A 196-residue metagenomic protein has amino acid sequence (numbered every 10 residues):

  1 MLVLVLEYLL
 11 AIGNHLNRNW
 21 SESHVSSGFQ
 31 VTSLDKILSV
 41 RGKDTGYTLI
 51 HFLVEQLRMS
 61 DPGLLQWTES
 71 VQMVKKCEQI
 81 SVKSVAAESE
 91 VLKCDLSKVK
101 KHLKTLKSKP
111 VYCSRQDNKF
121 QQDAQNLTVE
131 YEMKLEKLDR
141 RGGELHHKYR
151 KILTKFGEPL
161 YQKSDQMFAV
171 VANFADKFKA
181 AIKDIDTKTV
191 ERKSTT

Functional and structural regions predicted by a protein language model:
M1-T196: Extended alpha-helical domain cores of large, multidomain eukaryotic proteins
